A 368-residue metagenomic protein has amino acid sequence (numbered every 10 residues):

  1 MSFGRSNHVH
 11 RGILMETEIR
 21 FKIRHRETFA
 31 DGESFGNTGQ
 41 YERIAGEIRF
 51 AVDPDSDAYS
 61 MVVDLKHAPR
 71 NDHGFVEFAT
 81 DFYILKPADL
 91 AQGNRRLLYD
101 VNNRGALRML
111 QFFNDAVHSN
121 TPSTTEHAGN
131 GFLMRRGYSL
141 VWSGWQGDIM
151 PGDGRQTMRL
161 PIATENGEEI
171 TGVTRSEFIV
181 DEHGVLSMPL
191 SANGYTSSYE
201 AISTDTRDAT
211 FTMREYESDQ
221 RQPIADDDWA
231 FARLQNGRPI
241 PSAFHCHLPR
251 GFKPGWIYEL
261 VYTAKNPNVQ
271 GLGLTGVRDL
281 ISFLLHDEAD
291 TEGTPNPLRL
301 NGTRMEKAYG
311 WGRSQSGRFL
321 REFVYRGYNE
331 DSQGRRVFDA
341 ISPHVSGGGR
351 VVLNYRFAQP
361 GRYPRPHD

Functional and structural regions predicted by a protein language model:
M1-S2, I48: A signal for specific C-terminal beta-sheet/loop modules enriched in small/flexible residues with GP/PG/PP motifs
F3-L14: Short, Lys/Arg-enriched N-terminal segments with co-localized hydrophobic residues within the first ~10-30 amino acids
E16-D368: C-terminal His-loop and adjacent cap/lid subdomain of alpha/beta-hydrolase
